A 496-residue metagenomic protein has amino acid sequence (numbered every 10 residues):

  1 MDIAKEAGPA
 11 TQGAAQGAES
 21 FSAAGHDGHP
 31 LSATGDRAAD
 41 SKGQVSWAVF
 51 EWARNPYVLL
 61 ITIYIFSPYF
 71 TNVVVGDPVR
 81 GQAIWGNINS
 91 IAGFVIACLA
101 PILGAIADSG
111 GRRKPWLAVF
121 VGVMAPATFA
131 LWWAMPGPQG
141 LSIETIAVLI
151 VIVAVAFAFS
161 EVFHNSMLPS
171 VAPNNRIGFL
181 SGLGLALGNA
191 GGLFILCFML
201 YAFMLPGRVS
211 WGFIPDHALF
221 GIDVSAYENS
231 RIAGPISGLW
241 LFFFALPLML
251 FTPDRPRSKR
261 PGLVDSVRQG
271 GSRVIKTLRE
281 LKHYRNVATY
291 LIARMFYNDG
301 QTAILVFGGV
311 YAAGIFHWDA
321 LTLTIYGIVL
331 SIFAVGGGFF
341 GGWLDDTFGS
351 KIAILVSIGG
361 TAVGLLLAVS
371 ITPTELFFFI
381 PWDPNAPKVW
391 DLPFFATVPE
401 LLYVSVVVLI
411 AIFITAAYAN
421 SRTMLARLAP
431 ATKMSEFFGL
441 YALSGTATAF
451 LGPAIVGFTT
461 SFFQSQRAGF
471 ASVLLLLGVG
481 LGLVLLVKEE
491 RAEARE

Functional and structural regions predicted by a protein language model:
G28-V45, P253-L291, K388-F394: Juxtamembrane intracellular "pre-TM" segments in multi-pass secondary transporters
I61-Q82, V306-L323: Short amphipathic helix-loop junctions that connect adjacent transmembrane helices in Major Facilitator Superfamily/SLC
C98-R112, G337-S350, I371, L376 (+1 more regions): Helix-to-loop junctions at the C-terminal end of transmembrane segments in multipass secondary transporters
S109-V123, D346-G360: Cytoplasmic membrane-interface "Motif A"-like loop-to-helix N-cap segments of 12-TM Major Facilitator Superfamily
V121-G140, G359-A396: C-terminal ends and interior cores of transmembrane alpha-helices in multi-pass membrane transporters/permeases
A127, G140-S160, F379-A416: Hydrophobic core of transmembrane alpha-helices in multi-pass small-molecule transporters, especially MFS/SLC-type
W133, F242-L250, I371, F470-E496: Multi-pass alpha-helical transporter architecture, strongest for 12-TM Major Facilitator/SLC carriers used
F203-L239, W390, T397-V398, F458-L477: A membrane-interface helix-boundary motif in multi-pass transporters
